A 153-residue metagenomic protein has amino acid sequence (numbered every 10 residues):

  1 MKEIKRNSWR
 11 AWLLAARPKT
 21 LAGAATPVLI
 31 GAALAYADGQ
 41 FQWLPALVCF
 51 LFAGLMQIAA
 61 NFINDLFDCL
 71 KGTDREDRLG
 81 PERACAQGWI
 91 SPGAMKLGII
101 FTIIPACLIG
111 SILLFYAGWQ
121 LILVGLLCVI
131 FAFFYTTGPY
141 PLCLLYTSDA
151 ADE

Functional and structural regions predicted by a protein language model:
M1-L44, V48, F52: Topogenic membrane-insertion module of multi-pass membrane proteins
K5, R83-D149: Intramembrane alpha-helical segments
A16, D68, S91: Residue-level signal for inorganic ion chemistry
G31, A35, G39, N64 (+2 more regions): Membrane-water interface at transmembrane helix exits
Y36-F41, L66, L70, W119 (+2 more regions): Membrane-interface elements of multi-pass transporters and channels
G39-I63, L126-V129, F133: Membrane-embedded alpha-helical segments that form the functional core of polytopic membrane enzymes, especially those
L55-L79: Acidic (Asp/Glu-rich) catalytic motifs at the cytosolic membrane interface
